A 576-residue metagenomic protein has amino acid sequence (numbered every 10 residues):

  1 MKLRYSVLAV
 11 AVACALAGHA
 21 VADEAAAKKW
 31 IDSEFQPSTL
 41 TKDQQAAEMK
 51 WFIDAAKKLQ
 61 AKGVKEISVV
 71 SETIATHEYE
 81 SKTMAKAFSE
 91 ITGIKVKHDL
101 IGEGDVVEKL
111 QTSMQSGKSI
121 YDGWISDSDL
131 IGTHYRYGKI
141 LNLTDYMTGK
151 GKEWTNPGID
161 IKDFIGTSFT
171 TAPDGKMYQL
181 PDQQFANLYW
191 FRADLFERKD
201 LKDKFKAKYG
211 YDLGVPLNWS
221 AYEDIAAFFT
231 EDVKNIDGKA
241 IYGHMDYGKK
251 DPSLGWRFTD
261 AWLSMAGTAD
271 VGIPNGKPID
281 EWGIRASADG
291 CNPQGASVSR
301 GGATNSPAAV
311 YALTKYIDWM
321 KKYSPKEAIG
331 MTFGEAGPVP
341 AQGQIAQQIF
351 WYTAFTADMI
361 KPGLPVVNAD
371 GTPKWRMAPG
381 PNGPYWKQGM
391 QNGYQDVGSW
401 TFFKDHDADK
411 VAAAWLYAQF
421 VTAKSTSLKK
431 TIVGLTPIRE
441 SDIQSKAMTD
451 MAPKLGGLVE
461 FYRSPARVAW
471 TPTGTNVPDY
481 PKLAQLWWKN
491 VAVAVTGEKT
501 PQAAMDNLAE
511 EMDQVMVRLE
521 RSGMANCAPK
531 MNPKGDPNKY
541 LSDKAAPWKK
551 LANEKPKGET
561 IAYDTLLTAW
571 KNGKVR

Functional and structural regions predicted by a protein language model:
E24-A61, S128-L188, K374-P379, L551-R576: Hinge/lid segment of periplasmic solute-binding proteins
K50-K57, P373-N382, T431-V495, R521-E554 (+1 more regions): Long, aromatic- and glycine/proline-rich binding clefts that accommodate carbohydrate-like moieties
W51-K58, A75-K95, W190, D194 (+1 more regions): Short, polar/charged alpha-helical segment
K62, K86-F164, R198-D200, K204-K206 (+3 more regions): Extracytoplasmic "Venus flytrap"/periplasmic binding protein-like
I101-K109, L217-A221, E327-Q342: Short helix-initiation/N-cap motifs at beta->coil->alpha
S128-K139, T144, T148, F164-Y211 (+4 more regions): Periplasmic solute-binding protein
T170-T171, K321-K326, E335, G343-I345 (+4 more regions): Extracytoplasmic/periplasmic substrate-recognition and gating elements
A221-A227, S264-G330, G380: Glycine-centered hinge/linker elements that transmit conformational signals in sensory and ligand-binding systems
